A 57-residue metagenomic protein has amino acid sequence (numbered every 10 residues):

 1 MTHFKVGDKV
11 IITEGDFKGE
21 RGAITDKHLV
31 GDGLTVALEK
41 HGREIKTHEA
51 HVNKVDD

Functional and structural regions predicted by a protein language model:
T2-D57: Basic/aromatic-rich interaction segments and small domains that mediate binding to polyanionic partners
